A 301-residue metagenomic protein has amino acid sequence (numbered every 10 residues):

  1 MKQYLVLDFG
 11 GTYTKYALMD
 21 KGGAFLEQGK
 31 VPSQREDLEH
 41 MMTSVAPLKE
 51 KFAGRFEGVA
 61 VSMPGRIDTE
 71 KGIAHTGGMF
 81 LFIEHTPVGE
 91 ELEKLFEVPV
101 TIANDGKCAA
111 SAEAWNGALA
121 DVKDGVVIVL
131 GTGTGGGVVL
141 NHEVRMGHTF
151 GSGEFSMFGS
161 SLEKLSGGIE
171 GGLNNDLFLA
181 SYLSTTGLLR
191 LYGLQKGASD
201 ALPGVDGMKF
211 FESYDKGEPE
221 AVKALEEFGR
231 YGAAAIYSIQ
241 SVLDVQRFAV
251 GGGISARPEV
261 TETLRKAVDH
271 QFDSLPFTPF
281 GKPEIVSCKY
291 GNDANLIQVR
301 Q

Functional and structural regions predicted by a protein language model:
M1-G58, T69-K71, G89-V98, W115-V122 (+1 more regions): ATP-binding/phosphotransfer module of carbohydrate and carboxylate kinases, centering on a glycine-rich
D8, A60-P64, V127-G133: Short beta-strand segments
A24-F25, A74, V144-R145: Hydrophobic "anchor" residues
P32-Q34, F82, G151-E154: A short acidic/small-residue loop/turn micro-motif
G72-H85: A charged helix-plus-loop insertion that forms the helical arch/lid used to bind and gate nucleic-acid substrates
M79-F80, T101-K107, V127-L130, V286-L296: Active-site nucleophile and cofactor-binding loops and adjacent substrate-binding regions of central metabolic enzymes
F96-A114, A120, V126-I128: ATP-dependent carbohydrate kinase catalytic cores
A120-A180: Glycine-rich phosphate-binding loop of actin/hexokinase-like ATP-binding domains
